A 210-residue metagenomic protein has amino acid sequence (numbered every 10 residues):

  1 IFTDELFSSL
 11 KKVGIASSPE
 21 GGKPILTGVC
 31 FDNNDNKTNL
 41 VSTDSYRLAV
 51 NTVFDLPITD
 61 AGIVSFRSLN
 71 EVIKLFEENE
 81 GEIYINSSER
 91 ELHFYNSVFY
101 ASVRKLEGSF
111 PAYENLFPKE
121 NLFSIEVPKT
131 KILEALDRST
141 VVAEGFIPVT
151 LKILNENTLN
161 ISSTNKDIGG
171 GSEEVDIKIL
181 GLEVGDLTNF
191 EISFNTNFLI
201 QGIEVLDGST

Functional and structural regions predicted by a protein language model:
I1-L106, N121-T210: DNA polymerase processivity clamps
A112-Y113: Specificity-determining recognition surfaces
L116-E120: Short hinge/gating elements
